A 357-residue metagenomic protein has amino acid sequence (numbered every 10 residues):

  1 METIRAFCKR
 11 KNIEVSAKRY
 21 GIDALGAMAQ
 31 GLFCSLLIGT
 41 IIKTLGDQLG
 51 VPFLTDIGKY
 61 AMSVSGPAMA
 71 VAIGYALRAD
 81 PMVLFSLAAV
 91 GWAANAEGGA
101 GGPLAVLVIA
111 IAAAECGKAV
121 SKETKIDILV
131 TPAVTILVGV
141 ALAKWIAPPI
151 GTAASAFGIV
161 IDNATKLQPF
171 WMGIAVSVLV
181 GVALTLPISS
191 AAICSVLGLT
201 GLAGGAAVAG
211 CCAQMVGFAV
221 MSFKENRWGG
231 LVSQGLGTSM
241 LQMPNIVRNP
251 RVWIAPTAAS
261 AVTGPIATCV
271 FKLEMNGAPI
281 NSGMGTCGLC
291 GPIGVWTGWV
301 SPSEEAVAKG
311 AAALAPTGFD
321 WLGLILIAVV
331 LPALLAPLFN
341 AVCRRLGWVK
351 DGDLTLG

Functional and structural regions predicted by a protein language model:
M1-G357: Pore-lining transmembrane helices
